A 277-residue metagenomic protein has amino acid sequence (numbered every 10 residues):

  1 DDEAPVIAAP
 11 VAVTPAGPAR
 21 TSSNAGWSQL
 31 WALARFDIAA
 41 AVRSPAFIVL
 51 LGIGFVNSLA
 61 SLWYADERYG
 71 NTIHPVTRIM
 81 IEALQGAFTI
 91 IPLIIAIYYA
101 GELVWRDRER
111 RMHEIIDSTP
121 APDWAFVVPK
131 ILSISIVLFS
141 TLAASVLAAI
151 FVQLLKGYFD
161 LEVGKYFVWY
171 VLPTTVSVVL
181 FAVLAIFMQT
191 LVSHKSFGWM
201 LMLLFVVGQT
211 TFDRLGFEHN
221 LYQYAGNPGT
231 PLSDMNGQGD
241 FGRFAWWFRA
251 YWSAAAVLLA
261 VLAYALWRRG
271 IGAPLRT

Functional and structural regions predicted by a protein language model:
D1, T89-Y98, P173-V183, A250-A265: Hydrophobic cores of alpha-helical transmembrane segments in multi-pass inner/ER membrane proteins, independent
D1, Y158, K195-L266, A273-R276: Terminal transmembrane helical anchor/hairpin motif
P5-L51, I271-A273, T277: Aromatic- and glycine-rich beta-strand/loop motifs that create alpha-glucan
V11, S61-R68, H74-I91, V128-K195 (+1 more regions): Secretory targeting signals
A32-A40, E114-S118, S193: Short amphipathic alpha-helical coupling elements at transmembrane boundaries
P45-E67, A87-I95, L201-T211: Hydrophobic alpha-helical transmembrane segments of multi-pass membrane transport/permease proteins
Y69-Q85, I97-A121: Transmembrane helix boundary and interhelical loop/hinge segments in multi-pass membrane proteins
R106, S118-T119, I150-L154, T190 (+1 more regions): Transmembrane helix-loop junction
